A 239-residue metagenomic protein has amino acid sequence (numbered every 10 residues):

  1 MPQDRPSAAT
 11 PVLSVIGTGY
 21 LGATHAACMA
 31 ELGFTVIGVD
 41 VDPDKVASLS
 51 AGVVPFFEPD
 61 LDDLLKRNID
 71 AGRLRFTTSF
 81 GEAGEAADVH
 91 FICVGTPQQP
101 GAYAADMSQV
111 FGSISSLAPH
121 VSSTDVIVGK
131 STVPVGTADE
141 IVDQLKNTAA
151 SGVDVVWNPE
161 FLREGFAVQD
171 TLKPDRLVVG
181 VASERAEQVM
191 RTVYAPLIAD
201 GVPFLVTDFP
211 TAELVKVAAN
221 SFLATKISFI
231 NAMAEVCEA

Functional and structural regions predicted by a protein language model:
M1-A239: Structural/interface elements that position substrates and couple domains in central-metabolism enzymes
